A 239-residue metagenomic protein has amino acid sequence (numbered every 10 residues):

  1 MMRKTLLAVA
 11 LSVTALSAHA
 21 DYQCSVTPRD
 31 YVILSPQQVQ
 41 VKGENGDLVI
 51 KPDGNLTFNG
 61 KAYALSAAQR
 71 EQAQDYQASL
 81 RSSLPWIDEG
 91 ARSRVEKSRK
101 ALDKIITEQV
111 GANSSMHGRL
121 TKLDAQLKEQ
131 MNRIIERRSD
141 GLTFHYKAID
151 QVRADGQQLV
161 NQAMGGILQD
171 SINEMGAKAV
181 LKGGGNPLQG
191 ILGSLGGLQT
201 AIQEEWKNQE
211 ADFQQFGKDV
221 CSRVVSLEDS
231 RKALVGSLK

Functional and structural regions predicted by a protein language model:
M1-K4, G60: Electrostatic, structured charged patches in enzyme active sites and in nucleic-acid/phosphate-binding
K4-T14: Bacterial N-terminal signal peptides
A15-H19: N-terminal signal peptide c-region/cleavage motif recognized by signal peptidases
A20-D124: N-terminal Sec/ER secretory leader and immediately downstream segment of secreted/extracellular precursors
S93, K100, T107, E136 (+3 more regions): Heptad-repeat coiled-coil alpha-helices
S114-E204: Extended amphipathic alpha-helical interaction segments
I191-K239: A cross-kingdom marker for long, charged
